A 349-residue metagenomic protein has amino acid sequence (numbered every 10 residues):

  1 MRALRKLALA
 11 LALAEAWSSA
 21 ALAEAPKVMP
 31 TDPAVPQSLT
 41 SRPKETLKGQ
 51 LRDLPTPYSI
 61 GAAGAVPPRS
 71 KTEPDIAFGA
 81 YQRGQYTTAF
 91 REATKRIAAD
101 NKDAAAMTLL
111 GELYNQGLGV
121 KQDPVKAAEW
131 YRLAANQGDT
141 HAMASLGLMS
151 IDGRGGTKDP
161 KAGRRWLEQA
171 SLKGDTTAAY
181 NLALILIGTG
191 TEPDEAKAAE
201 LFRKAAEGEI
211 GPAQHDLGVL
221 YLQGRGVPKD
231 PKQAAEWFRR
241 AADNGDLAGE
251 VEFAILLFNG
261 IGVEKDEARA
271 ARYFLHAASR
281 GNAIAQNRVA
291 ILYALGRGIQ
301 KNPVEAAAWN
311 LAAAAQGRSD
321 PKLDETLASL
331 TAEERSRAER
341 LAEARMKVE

Functional and structural regions predicted by a protein language model:
L22-A93, A105-T108: N-terminal leader/linker segments that initiate helical-solenoid repeat arrays
K48, L54-G61, A314-E349: Terminal, low-structured helical/coil segments at or just beyond the last alpha-helical repeat
V66-R69, E73, A80-Y81, Q85 (+18 more regions): Short helix-capping/linker turns of helical repeat alpha-solenoids
E73-A80, E92-R96, M107-Q116, G147-D152 (+7 more regions): Hydrophobic face of amphipathic alpha-helices that form TPR/SEL1-like repeat modules and related alpha-solenoid
G84-R91, K121-W130, T157-W166, T191-L201 (+3 more regions): Structural signature of tandem alpha-helical TPR/SEL1-like repeats, specifically the intra-repeat loop/turn
K95-A99, R132-N136, E168-L172, R203-E207 (+4 more regions): Conserved structural position within tetratricopeptide repeats
L113, A134, M149, A170 (+10 more regions): TPR/TPR-like alpha-solenoid repeats
V219, Q223, E236-H276: Alpha-helical adaptor scaffolds
